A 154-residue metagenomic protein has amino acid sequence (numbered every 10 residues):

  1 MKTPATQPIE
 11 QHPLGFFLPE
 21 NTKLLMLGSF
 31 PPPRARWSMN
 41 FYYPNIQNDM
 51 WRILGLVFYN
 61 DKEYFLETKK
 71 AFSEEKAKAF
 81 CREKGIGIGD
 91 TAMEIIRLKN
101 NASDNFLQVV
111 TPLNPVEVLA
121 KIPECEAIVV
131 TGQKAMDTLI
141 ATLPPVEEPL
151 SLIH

Functional and structural regions predicted by a protein language model:
K2-A127, Q133-E147: A polyanion-binding, active-site-adjacent surface
L150: C-terminal edge-of-domain segments
I153-H154: Conserved small/polar residues in nucleotide/adenosyl-binding loops
